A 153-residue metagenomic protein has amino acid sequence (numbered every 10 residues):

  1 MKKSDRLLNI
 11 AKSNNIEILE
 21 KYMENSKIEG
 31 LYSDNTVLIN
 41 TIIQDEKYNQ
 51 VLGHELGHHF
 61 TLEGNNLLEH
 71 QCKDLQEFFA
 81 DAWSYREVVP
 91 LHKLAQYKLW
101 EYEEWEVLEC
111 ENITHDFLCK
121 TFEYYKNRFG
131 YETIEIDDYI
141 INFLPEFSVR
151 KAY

Functional and structural regions predicted by a protein language model:
M1-Y153: Active-site hotspot residues in diverse enzymes, especially metal/ion-binding acidic/histidine motifs
